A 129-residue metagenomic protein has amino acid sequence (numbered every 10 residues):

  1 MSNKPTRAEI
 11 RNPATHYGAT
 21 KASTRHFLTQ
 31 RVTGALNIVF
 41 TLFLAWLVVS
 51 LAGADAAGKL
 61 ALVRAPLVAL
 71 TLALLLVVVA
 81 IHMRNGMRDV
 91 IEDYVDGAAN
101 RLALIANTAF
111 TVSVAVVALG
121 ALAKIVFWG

Functional and structural regions predicted by a protein language model:
M1-G129: Membrane-embedded alpha-helical bundles that constitute the cytochrome b-like, heme-associated redox core of multi-pass
